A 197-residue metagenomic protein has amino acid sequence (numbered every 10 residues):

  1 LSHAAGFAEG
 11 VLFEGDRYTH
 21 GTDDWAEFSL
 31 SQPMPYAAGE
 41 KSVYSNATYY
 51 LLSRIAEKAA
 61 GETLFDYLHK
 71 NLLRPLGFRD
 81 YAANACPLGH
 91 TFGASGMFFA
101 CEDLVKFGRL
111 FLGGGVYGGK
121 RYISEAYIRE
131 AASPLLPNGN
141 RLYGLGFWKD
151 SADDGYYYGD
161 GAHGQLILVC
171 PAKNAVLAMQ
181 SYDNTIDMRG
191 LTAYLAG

Functional and structural regions predicted by a protein language model:
L1-L12: Short helix- or helix-capping micro-motifs that position conserved polar/aromatic residues at function-defining sites
H3, L51-I55, G93-V116, Q165-Y182: Active-site-proximal alpha-helical segments within enzyme catalytic domains
V11-S95: Catalytic-site signature segments of enzymes, centered on catalytic residues
D80, I128-L177: Active-site Gly/Thr loop motif
C86-F99, D150-D153, A162: Carbohydrate-binding/catalytic loop surfaces
R109, Y117-S133: A conserved catalytic-loop motif detector
D187-G197: Short, gly/Ser/Thr-rich active-site loops of penicillin-recognizing serine hydrolases
